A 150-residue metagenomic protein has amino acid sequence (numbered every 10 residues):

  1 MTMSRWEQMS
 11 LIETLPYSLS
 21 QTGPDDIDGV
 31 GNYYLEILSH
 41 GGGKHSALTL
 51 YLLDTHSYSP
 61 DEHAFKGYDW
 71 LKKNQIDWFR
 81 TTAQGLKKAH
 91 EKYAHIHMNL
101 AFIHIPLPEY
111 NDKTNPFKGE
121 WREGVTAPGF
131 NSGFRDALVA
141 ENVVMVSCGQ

Functional and structural regions predicted by a protein language model:
M1-A94: Extended active-site neighborhood of metal-dependent phosphoesterases/phosphodiesterases
T49, H63-Q150: His/acidic metal-ligating clusters that form di-metal
